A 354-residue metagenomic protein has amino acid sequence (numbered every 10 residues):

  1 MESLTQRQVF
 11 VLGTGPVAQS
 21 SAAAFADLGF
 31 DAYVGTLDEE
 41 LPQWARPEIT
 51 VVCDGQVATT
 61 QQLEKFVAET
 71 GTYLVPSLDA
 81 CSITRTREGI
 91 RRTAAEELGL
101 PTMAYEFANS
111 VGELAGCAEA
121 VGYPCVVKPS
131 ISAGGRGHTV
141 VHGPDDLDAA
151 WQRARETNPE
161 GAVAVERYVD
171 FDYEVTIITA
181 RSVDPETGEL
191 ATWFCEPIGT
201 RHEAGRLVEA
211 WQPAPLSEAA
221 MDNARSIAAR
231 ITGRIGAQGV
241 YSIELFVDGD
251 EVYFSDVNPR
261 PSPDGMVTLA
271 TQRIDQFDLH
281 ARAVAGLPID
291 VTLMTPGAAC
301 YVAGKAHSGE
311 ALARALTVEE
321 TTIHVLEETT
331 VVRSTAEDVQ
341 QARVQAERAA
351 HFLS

Functional and structural regions predicted by a protein language model:
M1-D79, T84-R85, N109-G112: ATP-binding N-terminal substructure of ATP-dependent carboxylate-amine bond-forming enzymes
R7, G112, A281-S354: Peripheral (often C-terminal) accessory segments that flank ATP-dependent C-N-forming ligase machineries
R7-V11, L41, I83-T176, A180-I231 (+2 more regions): Active-site nucleotide/adenylate-binding loops and adjacent lid/helix of ATP-dependent enzymes
E69-T70, L98, V121, E319: Short, structured coil segments at secondary-structure junctions
A180-D184, F246-D248, L326: Short beta-strand micro-motifs enriched in acidic
W193, Y253-D256: Protein kinase-like catalytic core scaffold
D222-I243, D248, N258-K305, G309: Active-site "cap" helix and flanking loop/linker of ATP-utilizing ligase/carboxylase catalytic domains
